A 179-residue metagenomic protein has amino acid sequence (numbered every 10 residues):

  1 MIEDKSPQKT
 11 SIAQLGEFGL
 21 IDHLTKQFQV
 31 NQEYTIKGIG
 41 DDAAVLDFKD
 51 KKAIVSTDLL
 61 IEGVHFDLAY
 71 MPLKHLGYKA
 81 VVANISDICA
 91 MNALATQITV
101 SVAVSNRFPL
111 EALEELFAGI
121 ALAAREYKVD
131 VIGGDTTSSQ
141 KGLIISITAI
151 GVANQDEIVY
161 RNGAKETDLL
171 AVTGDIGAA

Functional and structural regions predicted by a protein language model:
M1-P72, V100, L122-A123, A171: Extreme N-terminal cap/leader segments of soluble proteins
T35-K37, A69-I85, R107-A118, D156: Glycine-rich anion/phosphate-binding loops
D47, L60, A95-A179: Glycine-rich anion-binding loops of enzyme active sites
N92: Conserved G/P- and acidic residue-centered "switch" motifs that form tight phosphate/ATP-binding loops in soluble
